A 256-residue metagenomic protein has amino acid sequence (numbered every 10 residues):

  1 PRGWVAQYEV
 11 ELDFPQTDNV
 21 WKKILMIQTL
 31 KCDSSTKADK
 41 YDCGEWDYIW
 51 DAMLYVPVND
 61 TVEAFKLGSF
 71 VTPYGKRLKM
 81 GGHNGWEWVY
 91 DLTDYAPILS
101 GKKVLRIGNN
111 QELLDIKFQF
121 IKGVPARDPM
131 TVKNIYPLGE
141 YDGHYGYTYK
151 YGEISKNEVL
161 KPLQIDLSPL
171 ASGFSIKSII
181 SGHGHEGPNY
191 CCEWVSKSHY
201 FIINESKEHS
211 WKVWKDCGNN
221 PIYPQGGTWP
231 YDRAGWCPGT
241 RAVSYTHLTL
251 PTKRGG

Functional and structural regions predicted by a protein language model:
P1-D39, F120-N189: Solvent-exposed, flexible loop/coil segments flanking beta-strands in beta-rich domains
P1-Q7, I49, P57-G81, G85 (+2 more regions): Local beta-strand/beta-hairpin segments that build beta-sheet-rich folds
A38-W50, P188-H199: Short coil-to-beta strand junction motifs in C2/discoidin
L54-D60, S198-S210: Short strand-turn-strand beta-turns centered on an Asx-Gly dipeptide
A64-E87, G218-Y245: Extended, solvent-exposed segments with strong compositional bias
D94-N109, R254-G256: Noncatalytic modules at the cell exterior or secretory-pathway interfaces, chiefly beta-strand-rich lectin/adhesion
I203-P224: Terminal beta-strand-rich extracellular "head" domains that mediate receptor/glycan or other ligand binding
T246-T252: Conserved small/polar residues in nucleotide/adenosyl-binding loops
